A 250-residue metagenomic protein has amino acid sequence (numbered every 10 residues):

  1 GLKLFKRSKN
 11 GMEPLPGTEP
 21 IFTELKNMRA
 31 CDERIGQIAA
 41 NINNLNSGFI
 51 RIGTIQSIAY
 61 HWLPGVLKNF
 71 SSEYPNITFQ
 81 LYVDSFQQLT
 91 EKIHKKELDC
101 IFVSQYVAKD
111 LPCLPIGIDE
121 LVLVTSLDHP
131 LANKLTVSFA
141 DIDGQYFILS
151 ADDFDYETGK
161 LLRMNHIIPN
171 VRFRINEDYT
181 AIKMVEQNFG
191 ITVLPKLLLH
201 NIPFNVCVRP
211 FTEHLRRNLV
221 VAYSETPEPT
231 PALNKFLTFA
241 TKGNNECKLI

Functional and structural regions predicted by a protein language model:
G1-P14: A short LG(V/I)-centered, amphipathic sequence patch enriched for acidic residue(s) preceding the LG motif
I21-N43: Alpha-helical linker/hinge and terminal dimerization helices associated with HTH transcriptional regulators
N43-N44, L111-L121, T125-F147, P231: Flexible hinge/capping segments at coil-to-helix
L45-K109, I175: Central regulatory/effector-binding core of bacterial HTH transcription factors
I58, W62, C207-I250: A late-sequence structural motif
L67-E73, F139-A140, D155-N170: Ligand-binding cleft/hinge of the Venus flytrap
K109-E120, T180-T226: Beta-alpha-beta core module
L131, Q145-H166, P229-L237, C247: Secondary-structure junction motif
